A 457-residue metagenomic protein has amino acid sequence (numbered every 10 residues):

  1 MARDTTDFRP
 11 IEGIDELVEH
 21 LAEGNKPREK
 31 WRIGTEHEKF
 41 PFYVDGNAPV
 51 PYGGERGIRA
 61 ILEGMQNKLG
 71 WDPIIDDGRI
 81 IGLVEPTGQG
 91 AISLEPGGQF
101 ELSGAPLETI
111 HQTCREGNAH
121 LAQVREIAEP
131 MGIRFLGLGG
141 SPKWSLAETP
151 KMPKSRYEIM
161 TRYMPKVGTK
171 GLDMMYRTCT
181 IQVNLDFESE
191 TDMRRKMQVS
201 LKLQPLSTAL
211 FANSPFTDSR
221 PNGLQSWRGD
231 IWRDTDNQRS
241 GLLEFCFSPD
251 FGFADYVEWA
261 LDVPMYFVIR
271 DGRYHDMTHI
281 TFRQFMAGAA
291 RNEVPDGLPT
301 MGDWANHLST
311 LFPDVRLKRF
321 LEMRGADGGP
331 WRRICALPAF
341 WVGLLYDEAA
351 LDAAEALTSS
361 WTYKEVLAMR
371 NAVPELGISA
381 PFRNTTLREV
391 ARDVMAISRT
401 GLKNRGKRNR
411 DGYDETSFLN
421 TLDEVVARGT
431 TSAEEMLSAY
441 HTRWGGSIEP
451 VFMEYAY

Functional and structural regions predicted by a protein language model:
M1-T169, R177, A212, R333 (+6 more regions): Terminal catalytic/cofactor-binding subdomain
P27, T109-Q112, E116, N184-E188 (+4 more regions): Conserved aromatic-histidine-acidic binding/catalytic patches
F40, E101, Q182-D186, E322-R324: Structured core elements
P41-Y43, P106, S189, D327-G329 (+1 more regions): Beta-strand elements of well-folded, non-transmembrane domains
M65, V124, S200-L203, S207 (+1 more regions): Hydrophobic alpha-helical packing residues
E129-P130, R134-R316: Loop-rich catalytic cores of soluble enzymes, especially ATP-dependent carboxylate-amine ligases and other
I280-E365: Long, well-ordered mid-to-C-terminal structural blocks that present hydrophobic/aromatic surfaces
G406-G412: Charged, low-complexity interaction regions
